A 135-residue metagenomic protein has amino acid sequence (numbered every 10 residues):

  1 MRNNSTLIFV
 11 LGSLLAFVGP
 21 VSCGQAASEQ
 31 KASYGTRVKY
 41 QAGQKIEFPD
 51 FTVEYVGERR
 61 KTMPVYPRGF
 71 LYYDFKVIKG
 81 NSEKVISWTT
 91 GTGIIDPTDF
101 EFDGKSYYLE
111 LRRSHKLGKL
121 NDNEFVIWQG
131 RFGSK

Functional and structural regions predicted by a protein language model:
M1, V18-C23: Generic low-polarity alpha-helical segments
M1-V10: Bacterial N-terminal signal peptides that target proteins for export
V10-G19: Bacterial N-terminal signal peptides
C23-K135: Surface-exposed, beta-sheet-biased, low-hydrophobicity segments with strongly acidic/polar composition
